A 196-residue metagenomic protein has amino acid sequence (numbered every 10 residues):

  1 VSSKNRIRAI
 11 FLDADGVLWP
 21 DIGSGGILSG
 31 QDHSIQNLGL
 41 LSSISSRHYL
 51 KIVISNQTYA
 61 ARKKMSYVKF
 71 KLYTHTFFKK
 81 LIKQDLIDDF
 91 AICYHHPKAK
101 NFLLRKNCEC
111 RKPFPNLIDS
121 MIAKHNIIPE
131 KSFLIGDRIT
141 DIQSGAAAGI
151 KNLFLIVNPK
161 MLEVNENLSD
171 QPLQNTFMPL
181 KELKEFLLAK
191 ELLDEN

Functional and structural regions predicted by a protein language model:
V1-I52: Active-site neighborhood of HAD-like aspartate-dependent phosphohydrolases
K4-N5, K124-I128, D194: Glycine-rich phosphate-binding loop signature in dinucleotide/nucleotide-binding domains
S24-H33, S66-V68, L104-C108: Short glycine-enriched, charge-decorated loop/helix-capping segments at active-site entrances that position
L41-F77, Q84-A99, G145: Substrate-recognition element of Asp-dependent hydrolases with the DxDx(T/V) motif
E109-I142: Conserved Lys-Pro-Asp/Glu-containing loop-to-beta segment of HAD-superfamily phosphomonoesterases, centered on
I135-N175: Acidic, Mg2+-coordinating phosphoryl-transfer loop and its flanking beta/alpha structural elements, shared across
L173-F186: Short acidic-hydrophobic, aromatic-tinged amphipathic segments that line or gate anion-handling sites
